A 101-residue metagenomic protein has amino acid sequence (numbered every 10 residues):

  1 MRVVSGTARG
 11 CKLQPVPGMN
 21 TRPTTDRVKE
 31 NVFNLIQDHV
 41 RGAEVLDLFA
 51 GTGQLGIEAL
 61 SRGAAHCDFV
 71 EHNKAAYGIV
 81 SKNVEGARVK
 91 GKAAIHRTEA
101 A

Functional and structural regions predicted by a protein language model:
M1-A101: Class I S-adenosyl-L-methionine-dependent methyltransferase catalytic core
